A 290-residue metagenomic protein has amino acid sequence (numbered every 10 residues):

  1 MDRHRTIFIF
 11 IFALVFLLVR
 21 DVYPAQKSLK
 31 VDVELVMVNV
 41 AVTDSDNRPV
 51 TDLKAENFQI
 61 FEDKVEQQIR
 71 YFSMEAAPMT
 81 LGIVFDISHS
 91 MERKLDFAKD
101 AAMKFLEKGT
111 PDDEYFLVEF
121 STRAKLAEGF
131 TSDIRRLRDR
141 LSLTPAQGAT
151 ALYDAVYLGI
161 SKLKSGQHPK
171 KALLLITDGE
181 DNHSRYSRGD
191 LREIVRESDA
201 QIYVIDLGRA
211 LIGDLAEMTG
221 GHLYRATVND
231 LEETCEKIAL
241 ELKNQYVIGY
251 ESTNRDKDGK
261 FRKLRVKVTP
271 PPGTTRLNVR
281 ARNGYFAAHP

Functional and structural regions predicted by a protein language model:
M1-I7: Positively charged n-region of N-terminal signal peptides that target proteins for export
F8-D21: Bacterial N-terminal signal peptides
Y23-P290: Scaffold/interface architecture of coatomer-like assemblies
